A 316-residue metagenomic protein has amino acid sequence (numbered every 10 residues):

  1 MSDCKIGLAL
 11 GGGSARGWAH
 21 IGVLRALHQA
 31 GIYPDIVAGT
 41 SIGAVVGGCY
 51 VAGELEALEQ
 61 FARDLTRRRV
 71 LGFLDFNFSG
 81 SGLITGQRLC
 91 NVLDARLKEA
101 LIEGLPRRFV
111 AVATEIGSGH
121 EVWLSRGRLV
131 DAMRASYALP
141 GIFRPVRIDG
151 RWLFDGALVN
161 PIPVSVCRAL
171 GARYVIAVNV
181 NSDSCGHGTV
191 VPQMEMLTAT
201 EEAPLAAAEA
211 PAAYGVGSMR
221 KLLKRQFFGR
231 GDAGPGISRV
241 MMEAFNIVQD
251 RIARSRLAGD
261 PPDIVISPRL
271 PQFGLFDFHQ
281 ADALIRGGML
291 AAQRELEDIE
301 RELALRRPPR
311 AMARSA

Functional and structural regions predicted by a protein language model:
M1-T40, G48-A316: Patatin-like phospholipase
